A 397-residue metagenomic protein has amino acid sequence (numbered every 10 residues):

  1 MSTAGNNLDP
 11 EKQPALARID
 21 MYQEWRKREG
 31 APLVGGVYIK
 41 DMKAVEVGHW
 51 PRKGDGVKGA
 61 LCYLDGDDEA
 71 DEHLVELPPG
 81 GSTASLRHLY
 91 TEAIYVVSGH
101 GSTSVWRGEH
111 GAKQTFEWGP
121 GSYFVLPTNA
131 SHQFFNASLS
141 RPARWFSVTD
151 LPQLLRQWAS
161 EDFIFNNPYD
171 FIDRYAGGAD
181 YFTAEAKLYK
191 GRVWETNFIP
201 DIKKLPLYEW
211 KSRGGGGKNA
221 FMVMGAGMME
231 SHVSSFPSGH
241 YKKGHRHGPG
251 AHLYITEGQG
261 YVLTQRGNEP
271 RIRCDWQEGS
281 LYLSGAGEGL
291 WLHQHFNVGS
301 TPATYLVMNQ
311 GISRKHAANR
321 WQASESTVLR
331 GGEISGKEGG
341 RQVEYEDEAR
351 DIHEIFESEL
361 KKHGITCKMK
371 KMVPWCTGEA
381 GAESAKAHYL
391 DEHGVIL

Functional and structural regions predicted by a protein language model:
S2-D68, S160-H232, G339-L397: A short, N-terminal "cap"/entry segment at the start of jelly-roll beta-barrel domains of the cupin/DSBH fold
K53-A60, D71-H88, G215, H232-H247 (+1 more regions): Conserved short histidine dyad/triad with adjacent acidic residue
C62-D67, T83-E92, Y123-F124, A130-S131 (+5 more regions): Short, low-complexity cationic-aromatic patches
P78-P79, F116-S138, V148-D150, C274-S300 (+1 more regions): Conserved metal-binding segment of the jelly-roll/cupin
S82-R87, T91-P120, A130, R246 (+2 more regions): A short beta-strand-loop-beta hairpin characteristic of the jelly-roll/cupin
Q133, A143-D170, H293-E359: A contiguous, mid-protein "functional segment" used to position or interact with cofactors/ions or partner subunits
A220, M229-V233, G239-Y241, A251-L253 (+1 more regions): Eukaryotic modular interaction domains in large regulatory/scaffold proteins
Y261-H293, G299-T301, Q322-G336: Glycine-enriched catalytic-core subsegment of oxygenase/oxidase enzymes
